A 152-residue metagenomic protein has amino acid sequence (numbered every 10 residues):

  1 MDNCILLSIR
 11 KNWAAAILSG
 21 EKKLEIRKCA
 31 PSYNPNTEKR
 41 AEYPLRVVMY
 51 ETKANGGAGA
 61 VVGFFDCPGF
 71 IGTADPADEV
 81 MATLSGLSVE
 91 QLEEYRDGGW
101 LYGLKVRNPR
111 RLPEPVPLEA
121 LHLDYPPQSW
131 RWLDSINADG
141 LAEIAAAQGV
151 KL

Functional and structural regions predicted by a protein language model:
M1-L152: Structured alpha/beta reader/binder surfaces that contact nucleic acids or chromatin modification marks
